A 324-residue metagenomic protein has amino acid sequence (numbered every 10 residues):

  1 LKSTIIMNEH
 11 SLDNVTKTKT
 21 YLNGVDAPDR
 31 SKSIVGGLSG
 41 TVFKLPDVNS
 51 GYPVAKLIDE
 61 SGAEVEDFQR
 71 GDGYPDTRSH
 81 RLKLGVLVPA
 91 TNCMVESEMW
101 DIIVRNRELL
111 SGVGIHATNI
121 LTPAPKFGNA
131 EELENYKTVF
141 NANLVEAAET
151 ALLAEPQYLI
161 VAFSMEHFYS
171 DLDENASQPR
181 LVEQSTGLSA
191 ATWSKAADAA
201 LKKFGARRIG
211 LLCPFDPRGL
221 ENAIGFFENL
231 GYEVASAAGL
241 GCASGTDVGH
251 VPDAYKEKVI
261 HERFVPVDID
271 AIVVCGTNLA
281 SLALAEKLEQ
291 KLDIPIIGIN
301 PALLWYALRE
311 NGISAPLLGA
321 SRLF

Functional and structural regions predicted by a protein language model:
V35-V145, F215-L220, I224-P252: N-terminal glycine-rich anion-binding loop in soluble enzyme alpha/beta folds
V88-M94, F163-L172, P214-G219, T277-L282 (+1 more regions): Gly/Ser/Thr-rich loops at beta-strand to alpha-helix junctions that form or flank small-molecule/cofactor-binding
E134-A142, A206-P217, A254-V265, A315-F324: A polyampholytic, Gly/Pro-enriched intrinsically disordered region
F140-L188, T192-K195, V274-L282: N-terminal glycine-rich phosphate/adenylate-binding segment common to multiple enzyme folds
A176-L201, Q290-A307: Short, acidic/small-residue loops that bind anionic groups at enzyme active sites
K258-L288, L303-L304: Hydrophobic alpha-helical
G298-F324: C-terminal functional extensions of proteins
